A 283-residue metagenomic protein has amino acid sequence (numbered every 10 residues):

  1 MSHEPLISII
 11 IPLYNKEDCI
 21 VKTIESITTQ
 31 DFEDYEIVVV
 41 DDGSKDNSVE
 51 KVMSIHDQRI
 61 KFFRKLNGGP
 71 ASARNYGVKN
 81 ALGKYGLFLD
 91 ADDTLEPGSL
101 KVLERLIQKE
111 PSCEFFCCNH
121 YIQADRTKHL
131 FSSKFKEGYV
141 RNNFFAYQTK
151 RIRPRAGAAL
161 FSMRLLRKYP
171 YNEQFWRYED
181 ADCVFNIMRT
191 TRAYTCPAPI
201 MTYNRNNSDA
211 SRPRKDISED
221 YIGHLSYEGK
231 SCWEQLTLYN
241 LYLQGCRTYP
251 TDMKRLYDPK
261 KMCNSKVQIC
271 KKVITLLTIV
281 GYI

Functional and structural regions predicted by a protein language model:
K16-T29: Short, well-formed alpha-helical segments that are part of the catalytic scaffolds of diverse glycosyltransferases
S26, D41-E50, G68, D90: A conserved acidic beta->alpha catalytic loop
N47, D93-L106: Acidic donor-binding/catalytic loop of UDP-sugar-dependent glycosyltransferases, especially processive GT2
K65-A81: Glycine-rich, basic loop-to-helix element that forms the pyrophosphate-binding segment of sugar-nucleotide handling
G86: Short aromatic/hydrophobic "clamp" motif used to bind/position activated sugar donors
L100-L165, S231: Flexible acidic/His/Gly-enriched loops in nucleotide-sugar-dependent glycosyltransferase catalytic domains
E137-D216: Conserved nucleotide-sugar donor-binding catalytic segment
R155, T202-I283: C-terminal subregions of glycosyltransferases and related glycan-biosynthesis enzymes
